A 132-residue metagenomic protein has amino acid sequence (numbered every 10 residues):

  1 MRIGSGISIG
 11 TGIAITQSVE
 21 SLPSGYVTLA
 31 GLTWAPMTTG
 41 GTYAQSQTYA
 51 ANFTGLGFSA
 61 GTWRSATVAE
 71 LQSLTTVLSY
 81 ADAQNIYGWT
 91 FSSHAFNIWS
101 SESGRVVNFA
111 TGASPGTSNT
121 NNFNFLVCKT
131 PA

Functional and structural regions predicted by a protein language model:
M1, I15-E20, Y26-W34, Y80 (+1 more regions): Extracellular cell-wall/glycan-interacting regions and their flexible linkers
M1-P23, K129-A132: Enriched but not universal
I9-T11, I15-Q17, T42, S73 (+2 more regions): Residues in flexible loops and secondary-structure boundaries
E20-A51, S65-L71: A short glycine-rich, aromatic-capped structural motif
T28, T33-A35, I98-S100, L126-C128: Residues within well-ordered beta-strands of beta-sheet-rich folds
Q47-T62, V68-N119, C128-P131: An exposed tryptophan-centered "aromatic clamp" motif
N122-N124: Short hydrophobic/aromatic beta-strand or adjacent loop that forms the aromatic wall/cage of a ligand/substrate-binding
